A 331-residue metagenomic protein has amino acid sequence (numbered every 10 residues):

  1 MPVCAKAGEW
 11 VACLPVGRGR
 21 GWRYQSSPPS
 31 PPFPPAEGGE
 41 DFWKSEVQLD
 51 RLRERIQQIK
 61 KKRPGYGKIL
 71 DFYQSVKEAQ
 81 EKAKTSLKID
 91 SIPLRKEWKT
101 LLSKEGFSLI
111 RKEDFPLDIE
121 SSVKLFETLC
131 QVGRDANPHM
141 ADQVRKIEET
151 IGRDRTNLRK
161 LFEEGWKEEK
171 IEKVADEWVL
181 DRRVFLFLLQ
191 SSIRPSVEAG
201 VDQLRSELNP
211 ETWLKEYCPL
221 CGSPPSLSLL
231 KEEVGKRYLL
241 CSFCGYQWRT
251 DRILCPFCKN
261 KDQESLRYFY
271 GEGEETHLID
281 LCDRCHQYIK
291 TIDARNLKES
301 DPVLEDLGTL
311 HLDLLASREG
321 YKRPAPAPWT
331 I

Functional and structural regions predicted by a protein language model:
A5-R23, F33-E40: Short Gly/Ser/Thr- and charged-rich N-terminal loops/segments that act as flexible capping/hinge elements
R18, A294, T330-I331: Compact recognition or signaling/catalytic modules
S26-S30: Serine residues within intrinsically disordered or low-complexity segments
L49-R205: N-terminal alpha-helical interaction blocks
A199-A316: Cys/His-clustered metal-coordination modules, chiefly Zn-binding fingers
L312-W329: C-terminal membrane-proximal segments flanking the terminal transmembrane helix
